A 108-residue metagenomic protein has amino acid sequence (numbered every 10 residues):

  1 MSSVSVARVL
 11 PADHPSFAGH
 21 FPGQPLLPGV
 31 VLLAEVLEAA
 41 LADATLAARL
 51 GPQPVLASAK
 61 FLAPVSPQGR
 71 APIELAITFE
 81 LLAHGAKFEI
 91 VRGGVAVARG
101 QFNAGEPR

Functional and structural regions predicted by a protein language model:
M1-L27: Catalytic strand-loop segment that frames the active site of acyl-thioester-processing enzymes
M1-V4, L10, V55-A57, S66-A76 (+2 more regions): Terminal leader/tail segments of proteins
P28, L41, G51-K60, A86 (+2 more regions): Long, hydrophilic "mature protein body" segments
E35-A40, I90-G93: Catalytic-pocket segment enriched in acidic/His residues
L37-T78: Hydrophobic beta-strand-centered segment that forms part of the acyl-chain substrate-binding groove
A76-R108: HotDog/MaoC-like acyl-thioester-processing domains
